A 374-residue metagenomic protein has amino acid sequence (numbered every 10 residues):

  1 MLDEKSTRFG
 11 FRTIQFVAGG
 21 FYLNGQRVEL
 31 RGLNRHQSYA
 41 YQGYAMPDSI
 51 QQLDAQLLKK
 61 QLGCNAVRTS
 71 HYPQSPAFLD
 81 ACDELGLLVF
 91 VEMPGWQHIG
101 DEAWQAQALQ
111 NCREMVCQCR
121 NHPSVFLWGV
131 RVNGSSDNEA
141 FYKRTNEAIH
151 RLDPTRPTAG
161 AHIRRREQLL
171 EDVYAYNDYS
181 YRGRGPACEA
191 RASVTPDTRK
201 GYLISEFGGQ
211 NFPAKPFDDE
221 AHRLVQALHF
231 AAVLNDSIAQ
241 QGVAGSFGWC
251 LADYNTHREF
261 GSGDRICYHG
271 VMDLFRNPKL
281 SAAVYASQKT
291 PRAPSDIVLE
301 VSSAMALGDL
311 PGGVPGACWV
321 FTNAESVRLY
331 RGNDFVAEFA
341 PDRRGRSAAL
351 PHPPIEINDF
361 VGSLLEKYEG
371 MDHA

Functional and structural regions predicted by a protein language model:
M1-V89, N111, F126-L127, T145-R151 (+1 more regions): Secreted/periplasmic carbohydrate-active enzymes, especially glycoside hydrolases
D3-T13, V17, C250, C267 (+3 more regions): An acidic-aromatic loop/edge-strand motif
D54-K60, A66-S281, P294-D309, G316-C318 (+2 more regions): Substrate-binding/catalytic cleft of secreted carbohydrate-active enzymes, primarily glycoside hydrolases
